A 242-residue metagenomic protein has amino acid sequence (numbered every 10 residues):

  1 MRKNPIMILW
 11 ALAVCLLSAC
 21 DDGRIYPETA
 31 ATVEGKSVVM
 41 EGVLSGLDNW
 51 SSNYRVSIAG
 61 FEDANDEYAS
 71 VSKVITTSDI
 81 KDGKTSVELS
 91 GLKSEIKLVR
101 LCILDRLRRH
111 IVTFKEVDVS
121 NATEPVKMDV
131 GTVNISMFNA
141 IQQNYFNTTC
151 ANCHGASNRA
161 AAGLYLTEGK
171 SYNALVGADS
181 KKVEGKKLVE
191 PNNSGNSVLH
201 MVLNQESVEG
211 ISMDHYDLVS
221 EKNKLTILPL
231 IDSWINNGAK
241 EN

Functional and structural regions predicted by a protein language model:
M1-A19: Sec-dependent bacterial lipoprotein signal peptides
C20-V38, G42-L44, D48-T85, L92-N242: Aromatic- and Gly/Pro-enriched helix-to-coil junctions and flexible linker segments
